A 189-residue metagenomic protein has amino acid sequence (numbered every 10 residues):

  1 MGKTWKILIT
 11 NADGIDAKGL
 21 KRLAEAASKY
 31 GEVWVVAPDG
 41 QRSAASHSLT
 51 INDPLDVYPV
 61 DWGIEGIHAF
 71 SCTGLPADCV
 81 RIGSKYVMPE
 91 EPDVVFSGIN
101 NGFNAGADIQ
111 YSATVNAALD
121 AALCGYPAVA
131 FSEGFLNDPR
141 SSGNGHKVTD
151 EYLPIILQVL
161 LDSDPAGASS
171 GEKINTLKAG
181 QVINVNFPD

Functional and structural regions predicted by a protein language model:
G2-I7, K18-E91: A cross-family phosphate/adenosyl-ligand binding-site feature
T10, V36-P38, S97-N100, A130-S132 (+1 more regions): Short beta-strand segments
D13, Q41, L75-P76, N100-F103: Short glycine-rich anion-binding loops that position phosphate/pyrophosphate groups of nucleotides and phosphorylated
G83-P89, N116-P127: Alpha-helix C-terminal capping segments
V94: Short, Asp-centered acidic motifs that coordinate Mg2+ and/or phosphate in catalytic or ligand-binding sites
F103-S112: Glycine/threonine-rich flexible loop motifs
A122-G145: Glycine-rich phosphate/pyrophosphate-binding loops and their adjacent beta-strand/loop elements at enzyme active sites
H146-D189: Electrostatically charged, flexible surface regions
